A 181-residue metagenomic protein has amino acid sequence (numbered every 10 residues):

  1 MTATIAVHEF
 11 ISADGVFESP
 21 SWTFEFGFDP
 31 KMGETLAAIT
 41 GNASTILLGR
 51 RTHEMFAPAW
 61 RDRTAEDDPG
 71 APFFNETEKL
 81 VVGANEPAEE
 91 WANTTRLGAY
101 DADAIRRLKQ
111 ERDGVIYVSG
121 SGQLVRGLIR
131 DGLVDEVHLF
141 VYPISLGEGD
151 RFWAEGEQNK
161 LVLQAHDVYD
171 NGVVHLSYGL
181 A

Functional and structural regions predicted by a protein language model:
M1-A181: Enzymes that bind and transform nitrogen-containing heteroaromatic metabolites
